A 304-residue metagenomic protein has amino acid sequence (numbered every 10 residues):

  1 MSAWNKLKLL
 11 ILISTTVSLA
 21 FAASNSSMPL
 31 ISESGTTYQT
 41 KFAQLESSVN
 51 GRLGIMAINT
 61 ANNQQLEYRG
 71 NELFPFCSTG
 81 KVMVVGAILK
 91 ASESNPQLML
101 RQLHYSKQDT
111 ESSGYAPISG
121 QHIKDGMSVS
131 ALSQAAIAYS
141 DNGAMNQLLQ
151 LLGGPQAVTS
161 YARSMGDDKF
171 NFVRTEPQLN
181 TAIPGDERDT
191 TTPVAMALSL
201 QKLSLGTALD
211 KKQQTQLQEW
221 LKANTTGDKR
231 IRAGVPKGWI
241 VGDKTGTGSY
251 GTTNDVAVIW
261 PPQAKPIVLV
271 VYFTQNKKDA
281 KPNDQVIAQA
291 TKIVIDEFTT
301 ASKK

Functional and structural regions predicted by a protein language model:
M1-I11: Bacterial N-terminal signal peptides that target proteins for export
L10-A20: Bacterial N-terminal signal peptides
A23-P75: Beta-lactamase-like hydrolase cores
N25-L45, Q150-L151, P155, L198-K229 (+3 more regions): Structured C-terminal helix/loop/strand segments within mature extracytoplasmic catalytic/sensor domains
R52, N146-L200, S204-L205: Mid-domain, small-residue-enriched loop/turn segments at the edges of structured enzyme/sensor domains
N63, P75-Y105, L269: Active-site SXXK
K90-T110, P155, T159, D210-Q213: Short, well-structured active-site flanking segments
T110-Q147, P155: Conserved catalytic neighborhood of penicillin-recognizing serine enzymes
